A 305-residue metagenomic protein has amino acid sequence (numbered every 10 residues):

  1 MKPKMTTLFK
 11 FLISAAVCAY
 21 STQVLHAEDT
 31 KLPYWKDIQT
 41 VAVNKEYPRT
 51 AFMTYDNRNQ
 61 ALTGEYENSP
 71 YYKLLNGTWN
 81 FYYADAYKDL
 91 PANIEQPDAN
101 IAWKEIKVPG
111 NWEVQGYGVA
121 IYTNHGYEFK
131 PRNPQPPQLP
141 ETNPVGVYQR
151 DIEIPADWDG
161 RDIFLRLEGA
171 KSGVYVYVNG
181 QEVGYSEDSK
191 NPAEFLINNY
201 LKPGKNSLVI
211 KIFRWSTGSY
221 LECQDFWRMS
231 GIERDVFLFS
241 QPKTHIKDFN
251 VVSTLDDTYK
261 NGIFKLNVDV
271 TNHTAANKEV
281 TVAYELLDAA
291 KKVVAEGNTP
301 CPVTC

Functional and structural regions predicted by a protein language model:
M1-D29: Bacterial Sec-dependent N-terminal signal peptides
A27-S69, K73-T78, D256, N267 (+3 more regions): Mature N-terminal, pre-catalytic/accessory segment of carbohydrate-active enzymes
D29-T40, E46, E65-Y66, Y82-A84 (+6 more regions): Accessory beta-strand-rich segments of carbohydrate-active enzymes
L74-K88: K/E-rich alpha-helical interaction surfaces of small helical-bundle regulatory domains
L90-V108: Short Gly/aromatic-enriched secondary-structure transition segments
V178, N261-V303: Beta-strand-rich binding/interaction modules
G204, P302-C305: Glycine-centered tight-turn motifs at strand-turn-strand junctions
V251-T258: Short beta-strand segments of immunoglobulin-like
